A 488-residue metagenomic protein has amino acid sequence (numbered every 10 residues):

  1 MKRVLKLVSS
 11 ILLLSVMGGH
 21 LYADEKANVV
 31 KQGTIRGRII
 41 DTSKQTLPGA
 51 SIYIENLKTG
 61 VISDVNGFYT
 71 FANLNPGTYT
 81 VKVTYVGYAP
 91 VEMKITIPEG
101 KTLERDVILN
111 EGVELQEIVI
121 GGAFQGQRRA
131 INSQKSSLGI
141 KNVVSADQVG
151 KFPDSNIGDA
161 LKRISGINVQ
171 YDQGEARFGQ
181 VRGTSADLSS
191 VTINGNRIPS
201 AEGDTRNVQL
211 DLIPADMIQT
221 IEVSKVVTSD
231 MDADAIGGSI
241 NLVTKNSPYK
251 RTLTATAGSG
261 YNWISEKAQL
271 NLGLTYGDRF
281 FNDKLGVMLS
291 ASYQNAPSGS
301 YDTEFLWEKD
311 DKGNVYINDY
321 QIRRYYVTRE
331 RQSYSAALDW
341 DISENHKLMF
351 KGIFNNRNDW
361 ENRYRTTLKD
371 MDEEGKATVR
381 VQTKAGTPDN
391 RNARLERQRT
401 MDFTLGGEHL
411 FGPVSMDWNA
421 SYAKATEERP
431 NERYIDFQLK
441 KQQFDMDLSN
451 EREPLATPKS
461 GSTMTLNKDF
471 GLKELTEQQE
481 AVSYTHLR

Functional and structural regions predicted by a protein language model:
A23-Q32, R36-Q45, A50-E55, T84-Y88 (+3 more regions): Short, acidic, small-residue-rich periplasmic hinge/interaction motif at the N-terminus of Gram-negative outer-membrane
K58-F68: Short, acidic Ser/Thr/Gly-rich low-complexity loop/linker segments typical of extracellular and cell-surface proteins
A72, R197-K225: Short acidic/polar hinge/loop motifs at secondary-structure boundaries that mediate gating or recognition
L103-V107, I157-A160, R177-Q180, T192 (+4 more regions): N-terminal periplasmic accessory domains that precede and gate Gram-negative outer-membrane beta-barrel machines
G122, L253-Y261, L272, L289-N295 (+2 more regions): Transmembrane beta-barrel strands of outer-membrane/channel proteins
G158-R197: Extracytoplasmic beta-strand/coil segments of soluble accessory domains associated with Gram-negative outer-membrane
E266-T367, Q398-G412: Transmembrane beta-barrel wall of Gram-negative outer-membrane proteins
T485-R488: Conserved small/polar residues in nucleotide/adenosyl-binding loops
